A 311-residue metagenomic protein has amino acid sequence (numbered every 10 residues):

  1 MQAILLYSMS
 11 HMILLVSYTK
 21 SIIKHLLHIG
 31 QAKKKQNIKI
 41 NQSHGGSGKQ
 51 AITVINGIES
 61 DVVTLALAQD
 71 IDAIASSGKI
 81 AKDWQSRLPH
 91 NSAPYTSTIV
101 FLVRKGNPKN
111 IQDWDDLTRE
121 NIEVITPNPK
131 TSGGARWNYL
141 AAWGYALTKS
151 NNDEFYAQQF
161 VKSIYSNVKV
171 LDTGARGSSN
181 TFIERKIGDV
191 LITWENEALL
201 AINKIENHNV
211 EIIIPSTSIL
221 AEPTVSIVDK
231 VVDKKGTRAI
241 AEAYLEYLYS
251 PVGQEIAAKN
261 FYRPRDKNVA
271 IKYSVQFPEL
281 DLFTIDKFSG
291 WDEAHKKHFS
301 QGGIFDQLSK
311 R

Functional and structural regions predicted by a protein language model:
Q2-S132, S274, S309: N-terminal segment of the mature folded domain
S10-M12, V103-K105, E123-S150, I164-V168 (+1 more regions): Short beta-strand->loop
L14-S21, H25, K49, T53 (+13 more regions): Extracytoplasmic/secreted proteins, especially bacterial periplasmic and envelope-associated proteins
N56-G57, S92-Y95, K105, D116-R119 (+5 more regions): Extracellular/periplasmic catalytic domains that process cell-envelope and extracellular macromolecules
T98-N107, E222-A239, I256-N260: A bilobed periplasmic-binding-protein/Venus flytrap-type ligand-binding module shared by bacterial periplasmic
G106-Q112, T131, G144-N152, V231-A239: Short helix-loop capping/hinge motifs at secondary-structure junctions, enriched in acidic/polar residues
S150-S216: Ligand-binding pocket segment of bilobal, Venus flytrap-like solute-binding proteins
V232-R311: Extracellular/periplasmic juxtamembrane helices and adjacent flexible linkers that interface with membrane partners
